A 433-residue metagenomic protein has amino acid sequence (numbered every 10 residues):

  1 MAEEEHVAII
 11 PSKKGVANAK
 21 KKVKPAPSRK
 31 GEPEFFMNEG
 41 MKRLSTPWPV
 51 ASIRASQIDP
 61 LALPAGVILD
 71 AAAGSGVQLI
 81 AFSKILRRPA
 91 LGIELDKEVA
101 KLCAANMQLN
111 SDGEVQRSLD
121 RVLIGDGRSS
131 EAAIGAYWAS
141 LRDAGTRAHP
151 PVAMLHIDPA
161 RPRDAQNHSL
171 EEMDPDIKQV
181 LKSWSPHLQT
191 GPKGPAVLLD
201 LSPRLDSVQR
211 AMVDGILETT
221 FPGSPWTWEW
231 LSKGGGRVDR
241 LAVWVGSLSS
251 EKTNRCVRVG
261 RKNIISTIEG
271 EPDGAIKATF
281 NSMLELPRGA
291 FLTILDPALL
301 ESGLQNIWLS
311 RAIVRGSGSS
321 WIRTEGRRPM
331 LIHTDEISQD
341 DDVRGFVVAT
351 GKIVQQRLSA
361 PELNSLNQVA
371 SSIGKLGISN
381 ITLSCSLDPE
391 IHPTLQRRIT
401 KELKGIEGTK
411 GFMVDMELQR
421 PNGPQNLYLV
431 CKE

Functional and structural regions predicted by a protein language model:
M1-E433: SAM-dependent transferase fold signal centered on methyltransferase-like domains, encompassing both Class I
